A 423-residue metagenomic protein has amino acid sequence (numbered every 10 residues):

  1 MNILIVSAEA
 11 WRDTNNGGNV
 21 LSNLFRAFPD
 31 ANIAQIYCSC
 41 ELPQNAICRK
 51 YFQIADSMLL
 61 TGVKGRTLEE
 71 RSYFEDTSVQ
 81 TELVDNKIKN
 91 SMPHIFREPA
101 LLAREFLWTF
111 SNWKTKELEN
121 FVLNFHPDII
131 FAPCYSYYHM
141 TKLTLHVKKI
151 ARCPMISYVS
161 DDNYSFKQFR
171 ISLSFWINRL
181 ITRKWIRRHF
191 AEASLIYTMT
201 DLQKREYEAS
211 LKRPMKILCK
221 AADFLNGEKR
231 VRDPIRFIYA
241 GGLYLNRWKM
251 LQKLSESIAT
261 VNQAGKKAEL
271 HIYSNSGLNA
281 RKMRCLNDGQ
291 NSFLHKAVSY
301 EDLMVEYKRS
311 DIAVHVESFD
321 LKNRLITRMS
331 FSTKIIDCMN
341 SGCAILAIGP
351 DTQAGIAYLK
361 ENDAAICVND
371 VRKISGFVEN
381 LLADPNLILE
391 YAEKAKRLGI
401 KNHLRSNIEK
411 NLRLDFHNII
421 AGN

Functional and structural regions predicted by a protein language model:
M1-E75, M215-C219, D223, A259-Q263: N-terminal subdomain of nucleotide-sugar transferases
S39-C40, R188-M215, L412: A short, active-site helix/loop in glycosyltransferases that binds the activated sugar's phosphate group
F74-I129: Conserved nucleotide-sugar donor-binding subdomain of glycosyltransferases
N120, K142, H146-I150, D161-N163 (+1 more regions): Membrane-proximal helix-turn-helix segments that form the acceptor-binding/catalytic region of lipid-linked
D223-N226, R232-R284, L294-E301: Conserved catalytic-core segment of nucleotide-activated headgroup transferases in glycan assembly
N246-K249, E301-V305, A313-M339, I345-A357: Nucleotide-sugar-dependent
S332, P350, N362-R372, N380-N386: Conserved acidic donor-binding segment of nucleotide-sugar-dependent glycosyltransferases
N369-S375, P385-H417: A charged, aromatic-enriched C-terminal amphipathic alpha-helix characteristic of glycosyltransferases across folds
